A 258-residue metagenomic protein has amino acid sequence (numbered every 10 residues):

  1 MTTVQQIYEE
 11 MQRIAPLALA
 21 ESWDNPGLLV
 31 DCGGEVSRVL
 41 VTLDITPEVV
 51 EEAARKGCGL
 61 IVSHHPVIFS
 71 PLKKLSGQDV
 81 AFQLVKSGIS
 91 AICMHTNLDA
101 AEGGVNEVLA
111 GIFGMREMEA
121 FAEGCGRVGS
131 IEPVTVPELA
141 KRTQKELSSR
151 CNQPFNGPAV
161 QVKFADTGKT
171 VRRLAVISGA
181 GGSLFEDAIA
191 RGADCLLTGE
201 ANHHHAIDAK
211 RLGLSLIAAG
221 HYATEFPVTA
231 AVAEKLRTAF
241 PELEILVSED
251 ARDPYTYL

Functional and structural regions predicted by a protein language model:
M1-L258: Hydrophobic structural segments
